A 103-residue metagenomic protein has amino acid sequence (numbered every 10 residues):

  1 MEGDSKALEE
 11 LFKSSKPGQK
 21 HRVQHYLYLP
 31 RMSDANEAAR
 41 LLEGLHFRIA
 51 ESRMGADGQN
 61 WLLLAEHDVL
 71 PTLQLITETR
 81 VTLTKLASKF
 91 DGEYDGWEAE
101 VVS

Functional and structural regions predicted by a protein language model:
M1-S103: Long, contiguous binding/interaction regions
